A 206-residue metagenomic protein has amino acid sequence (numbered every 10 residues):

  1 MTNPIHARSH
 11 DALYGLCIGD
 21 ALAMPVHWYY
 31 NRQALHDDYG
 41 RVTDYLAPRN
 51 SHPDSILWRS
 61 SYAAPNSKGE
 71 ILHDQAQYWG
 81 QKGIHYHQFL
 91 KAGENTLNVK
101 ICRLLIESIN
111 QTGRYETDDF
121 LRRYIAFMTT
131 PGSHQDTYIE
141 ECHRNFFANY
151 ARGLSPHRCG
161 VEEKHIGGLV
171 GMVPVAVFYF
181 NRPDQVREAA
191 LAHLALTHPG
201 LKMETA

Functional and structural regions predicted by a protein language model:
M1-A206: Structured, active/binding-site neighborhoods that engage oxygen-rich ligands
